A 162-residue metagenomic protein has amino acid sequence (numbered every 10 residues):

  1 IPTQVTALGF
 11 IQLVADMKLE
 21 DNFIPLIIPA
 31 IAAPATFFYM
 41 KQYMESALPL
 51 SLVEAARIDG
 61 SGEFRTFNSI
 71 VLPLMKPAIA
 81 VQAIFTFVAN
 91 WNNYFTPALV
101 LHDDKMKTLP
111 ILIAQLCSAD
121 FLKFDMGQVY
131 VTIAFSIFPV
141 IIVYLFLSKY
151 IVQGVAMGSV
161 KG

Functional and structural regions predicted by a protein language model:
I1-G162: A structural signal for multi-pass alpha-helical bundles of membrane permease subunits that mediate small-molecule
